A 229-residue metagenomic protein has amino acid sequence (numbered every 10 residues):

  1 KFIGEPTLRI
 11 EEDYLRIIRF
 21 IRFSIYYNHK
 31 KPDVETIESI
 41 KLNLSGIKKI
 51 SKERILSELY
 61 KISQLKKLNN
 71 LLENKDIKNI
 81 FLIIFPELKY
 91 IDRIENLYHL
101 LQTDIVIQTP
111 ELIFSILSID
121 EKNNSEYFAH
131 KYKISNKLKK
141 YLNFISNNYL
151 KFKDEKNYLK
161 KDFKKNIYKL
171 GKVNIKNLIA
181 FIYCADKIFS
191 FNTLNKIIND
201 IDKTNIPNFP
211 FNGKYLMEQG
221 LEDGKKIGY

Functional and structural regions predicted by a protein language model:
K1-Y132, K225-Y229: Glycine- and charge-enriched loop/helix tracts that form the active or gating conduit in phosphate/cation-handling
N74, E87-Y229: C-terminal subdomains that position terminal phosphate/3'-OH groups for nucleotidyl transfer/ligation, primarily on
